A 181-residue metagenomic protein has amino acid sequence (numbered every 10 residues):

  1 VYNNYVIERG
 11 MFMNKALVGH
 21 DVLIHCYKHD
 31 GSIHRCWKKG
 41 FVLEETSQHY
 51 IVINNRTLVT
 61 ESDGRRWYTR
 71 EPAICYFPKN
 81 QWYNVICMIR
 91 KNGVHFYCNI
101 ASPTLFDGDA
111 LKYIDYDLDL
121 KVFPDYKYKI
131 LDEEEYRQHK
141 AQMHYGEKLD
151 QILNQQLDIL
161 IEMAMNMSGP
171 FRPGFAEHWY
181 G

Functional and structural regions predicted by a protein language model:
Y2, V6-T69: Charge-rich, low-complexity N-terminal segments
E45-Q48, R90-N92, V122-K127: Short acidic-glycine loop/turn motifs at beta-strand connectors
T57-T60, T104, Y136-R137: Short, surface-exposed beta-strand-loop junctions and turns on beta-sheet-rich folds
E61-R66, G108-D109, H139-M143: A short, polar/proline- and glycine-enriched secondary-structure boundary/capping micro-motif
R65-L105, L118: Phosphate/ribose-recognition catalytic cores of enzymes acting on nucleotide-derived substrates
A110-I114: Short loop/turn motifs at secondary-structure junctions and domain boundaries
Y116-L160: A hydrophobic, small-residue-rich beta->alpha segment in the mid-to-C-terminal subdomain of diverse proteins
Q156-G181: Cysteine/selenocysteine-centered motifs that mediate thiol-based redox chemistry or coordinate metal-sulfur cofactors
